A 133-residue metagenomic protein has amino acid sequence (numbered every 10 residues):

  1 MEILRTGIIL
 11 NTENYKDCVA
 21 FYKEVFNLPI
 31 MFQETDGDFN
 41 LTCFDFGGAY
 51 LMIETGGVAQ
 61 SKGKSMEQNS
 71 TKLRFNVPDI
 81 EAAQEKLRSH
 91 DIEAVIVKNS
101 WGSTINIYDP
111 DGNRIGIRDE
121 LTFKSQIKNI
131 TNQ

Functional and structural regions predicted by a protein language model:
M1-V19, T71-L73, L121-Q133: N-terminal beta-strand motif that seeds the catalytic metal site of vicinal oxygen chelate
E2, I9-L51: Core segments of cupin and vicinal oxygen chelate
T12-K16, T71-R114: Vicinal oxygen chelate
C43-G48, I107-P110, E120: Active-site beta-strand termini and strand-to-loop segments that position acidic
G48-M52, G112-I115: Short, charged/polar, Gly/Pro-enriched secondary-structure boundary elements
T55-V58, K98, D119-T122: Acetyl-CoA-dependent GNAT
Q60-K64: Short, charge-rich, low-complexity interaction segments located in flexible loops at or near secondary-structure
